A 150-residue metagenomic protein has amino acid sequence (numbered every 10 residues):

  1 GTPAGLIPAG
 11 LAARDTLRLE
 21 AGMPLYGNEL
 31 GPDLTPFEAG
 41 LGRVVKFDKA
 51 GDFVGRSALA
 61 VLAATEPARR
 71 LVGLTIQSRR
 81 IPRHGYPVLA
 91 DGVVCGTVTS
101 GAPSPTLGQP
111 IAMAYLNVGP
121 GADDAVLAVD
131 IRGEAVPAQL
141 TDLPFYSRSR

Functional and structural regions predicted by a protein language model:
G1-R150: Conserved, structured C-terminal
